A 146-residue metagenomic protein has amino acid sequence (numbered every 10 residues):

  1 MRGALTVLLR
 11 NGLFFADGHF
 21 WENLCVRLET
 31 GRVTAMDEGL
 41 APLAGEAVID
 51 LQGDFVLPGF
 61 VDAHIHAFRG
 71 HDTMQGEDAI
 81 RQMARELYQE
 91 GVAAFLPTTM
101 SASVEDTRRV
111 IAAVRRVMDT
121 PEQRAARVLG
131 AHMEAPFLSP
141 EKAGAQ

Functional and structural regions predicted by a protein language model:
R2-L8, F14-L57: Histidine-rich, glycine-flanked metal-binding segment
L8, A44, G91-A94, R127: Short loop/turn motifs at secondary-structure junctions
F14, V56, T99, F137-L138: Hydrophobic pocket-lining residues within nucleotide cofactor-binding pockets
D17, P58, F68-G70, L138-E141: Conserved protein kinase catalytic core
V48, F60, G130: Short glycine-aspartate micro-motif
L51-R109: Metal-associated gating/positioning segment near the N- to mid-region
E77, E105-Q146: Histidine/acidic-residue-rich, glycine-tolerant segments that coordinate divalent metal ions
